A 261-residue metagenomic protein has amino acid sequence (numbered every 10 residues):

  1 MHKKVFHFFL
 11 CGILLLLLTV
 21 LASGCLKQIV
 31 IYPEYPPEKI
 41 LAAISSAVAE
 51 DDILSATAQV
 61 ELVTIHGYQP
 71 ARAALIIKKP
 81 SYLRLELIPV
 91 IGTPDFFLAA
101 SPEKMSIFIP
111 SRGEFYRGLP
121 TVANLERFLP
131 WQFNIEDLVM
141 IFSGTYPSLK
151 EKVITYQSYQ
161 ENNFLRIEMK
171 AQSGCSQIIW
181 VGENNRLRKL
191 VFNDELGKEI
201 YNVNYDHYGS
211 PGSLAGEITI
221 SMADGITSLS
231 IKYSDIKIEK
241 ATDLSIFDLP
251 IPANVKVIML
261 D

Functional and structural regions predicted by a protein language model:
M1-C25: Sec-dependent bacterial lipoprotein signal peptides
G24-R72, I251-D261: N-terminal leader/targeting segments and the immediate start of mature chains
S46-L54, H66-Q69, I76-S81, E183 (+1 more regions): Edge/loop elements at the starts and ends of beta-strands within beta-rich repeat scaffolds
I65-Y68, I88-D95, G197-K198, A223-S228: Solvent-exposed loop/turn segments connecting transmembrane beta-strands in outer-membrane beta-barrel proteins
Y82-E136: An acidic-aromatic
L119-P120, F128-Q157, N254-D261: C-terminal low-complexity, charged extensions that often adopt amphipathic alpha-helices
I154-N254, I258-L260: Gly/Pro-enriched, hydrophobic low-complexity segments that function as extracytoplasmic propeptides/linkers
